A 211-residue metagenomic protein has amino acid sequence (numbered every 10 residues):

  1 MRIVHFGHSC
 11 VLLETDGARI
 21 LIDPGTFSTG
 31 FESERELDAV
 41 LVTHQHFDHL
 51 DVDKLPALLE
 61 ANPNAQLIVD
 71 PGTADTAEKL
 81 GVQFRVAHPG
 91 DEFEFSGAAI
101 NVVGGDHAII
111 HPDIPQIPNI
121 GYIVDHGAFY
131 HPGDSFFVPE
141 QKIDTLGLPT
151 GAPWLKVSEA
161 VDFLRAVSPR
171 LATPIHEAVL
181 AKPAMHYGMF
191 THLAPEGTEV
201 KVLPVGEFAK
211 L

Functional and structural regions predicted by a protein language model:
M1-R35, V86-K142, W154, E159 (+1 more regions): Core dinuclear metal-dependent hydrolase active-site scaffold
V4, E78-F93, V161, L171-L211: Binuclear metal-ion centers of metallo-dependent hydrolases, dominated by the metallo-beta-lactamase
I20-I22, L41, I68, H131 (+2 more regions): Structural motif
F27-V69, D144-G147: Active-site metal-binding motif and surrounding structural segment of the metallo-beta-lactamase
H46, T73, F136, G151-P153 (+1 more regions): Catalytic metal-binding/acid-base residues of hydrolase active sites
D53-A61, L80, E159-F163, M189: A short acidic, amphipathic alpha-helical/loop segment
A61-Q66, V167-L171, E196-T198: A short helix->loop->beta-strand "cap" motif at the edges of active sites that frequently abuts
N64-G72, L171-A178: Short internal beta-strands
